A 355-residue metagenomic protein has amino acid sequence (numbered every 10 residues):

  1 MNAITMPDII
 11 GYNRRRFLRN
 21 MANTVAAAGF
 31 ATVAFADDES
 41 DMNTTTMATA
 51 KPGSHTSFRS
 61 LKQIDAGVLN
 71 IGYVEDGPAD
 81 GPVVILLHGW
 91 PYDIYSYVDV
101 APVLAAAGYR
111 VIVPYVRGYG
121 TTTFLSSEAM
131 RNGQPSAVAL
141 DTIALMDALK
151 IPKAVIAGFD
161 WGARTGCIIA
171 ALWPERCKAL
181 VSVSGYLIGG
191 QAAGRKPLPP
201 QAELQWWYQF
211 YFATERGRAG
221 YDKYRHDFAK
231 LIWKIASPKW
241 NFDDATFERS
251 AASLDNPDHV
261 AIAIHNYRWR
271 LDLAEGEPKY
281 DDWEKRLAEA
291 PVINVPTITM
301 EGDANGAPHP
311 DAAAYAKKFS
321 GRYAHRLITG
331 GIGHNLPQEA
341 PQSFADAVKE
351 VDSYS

Functional and structural regions predicted by a protein language model:
M1-R16, N23-V25, D37-D38: N-terminal secretory signal peptides
M21, T142, F344, V348: Hydrophobic "lid"/C-terminal helical patch of Rossmann-like NAD(P)-dependent dehydrogenase/epimerase domains
D41, T46-F58, V68-I71, D76 (+3 more regions): Flexible "cap/lid" subdomain of the alpha/beta-hydrolase fold that forms the substrate-access gate
K62-A66: Short acidic-hydrophobic surface loop/beta-edge motif
D76-T123: Conserved HGGG/HGGXW glycine-rich cap/lid loop of the alpha/beta-hydrolase fold
I332-A340: Catalytic histidine-centered segment of alpha/beta-hydrolase-like enzymes
A347-S355: C-terminal alpha-helix
